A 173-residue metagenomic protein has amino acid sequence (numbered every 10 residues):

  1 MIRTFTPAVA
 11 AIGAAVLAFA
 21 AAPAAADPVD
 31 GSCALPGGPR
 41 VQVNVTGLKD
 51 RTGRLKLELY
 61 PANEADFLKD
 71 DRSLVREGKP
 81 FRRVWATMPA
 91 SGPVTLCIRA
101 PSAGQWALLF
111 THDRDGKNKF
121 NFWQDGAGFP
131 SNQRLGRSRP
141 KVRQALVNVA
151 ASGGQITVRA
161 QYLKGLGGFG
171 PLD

Functional and structural regions predicted by a protein language model:
M1-A8: Bacterial Sec-dependent N-terminal signal peptides
I2, P23-N63, L68-K69, K119-D173: Primarily secretory-pathway and cell-envelope proteins
V9-A20: Bacterial N-terminal signal peptides
E58-Y60, R72-V75, L108-F110: Short acidic/polar alpha-helix capping motifs at helix-coil junctions
D70-A100: Tryptophan-paired
V94, P101-F110: A short tyrosine-centered beta-strand micro-motif
T111-D115: Acidic, divalent-cation-chelating loop motifs in proteins
